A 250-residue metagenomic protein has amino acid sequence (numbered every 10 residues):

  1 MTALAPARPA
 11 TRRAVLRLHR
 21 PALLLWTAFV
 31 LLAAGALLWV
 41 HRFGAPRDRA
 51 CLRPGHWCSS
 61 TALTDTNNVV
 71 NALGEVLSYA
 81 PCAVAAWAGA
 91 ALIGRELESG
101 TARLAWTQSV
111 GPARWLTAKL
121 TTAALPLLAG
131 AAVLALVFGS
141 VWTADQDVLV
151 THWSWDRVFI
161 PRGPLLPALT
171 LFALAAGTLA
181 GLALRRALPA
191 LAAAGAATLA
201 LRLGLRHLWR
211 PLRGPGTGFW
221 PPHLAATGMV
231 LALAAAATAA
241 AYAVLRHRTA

Functional and structural regions predicted by a protein language model:
M1-L31: Aromatic- and glycine-rich beta-strand/loop motifs that create alpha-glucan
A3-A5, W39-N68, L149-R157, L191 (+1 more regions): Terminal transmembrane helical anchor/hairpin motif
P6-V15, A62-T66, G111-W115: Cytosolic juxtamembrane amphipathic/interface segments immediately preceding and feeding into a transmembrane helix
H19-W26, L77-A80, P112-G139: Selective transmembrane-helix segments that form parts of the transport pathway or gating/packing helices in multipass
L32-L38, T61-T64, V70-G74, T121-R185 (+2 more regions): Secretory targeting signals
A72-L97: Long, hydrophobic alpha-helical segments
A85-G89, G100, V133, A176 (+1 more regions): Hydrophobic/aromatic residues in alpha-helical transmembrane segments
G89-Q108, L120: Transmembrane helix boundary and interhelical loop/hinge segments in multi-pass membrane proteins
